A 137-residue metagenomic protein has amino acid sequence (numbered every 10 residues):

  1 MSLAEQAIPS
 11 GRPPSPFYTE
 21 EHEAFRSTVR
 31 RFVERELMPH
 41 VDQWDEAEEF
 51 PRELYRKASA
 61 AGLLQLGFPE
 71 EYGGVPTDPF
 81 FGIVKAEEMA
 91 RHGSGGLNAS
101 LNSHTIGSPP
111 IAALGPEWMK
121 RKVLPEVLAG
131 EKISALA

Functional and structural regions predicted by a protein language model:
M1-E21: Intrinsic disorder at enzyme termini
A7-P9, E34, L63-Q65: Short acidic (Asp/Glu) and glycine-rich catalytic loops that position anionic groups and cofactors
T19-H40: Mature N-terminal segment immediately following signal peptide/propeptide cleavage in secreted/periplasmic
A24, M38-A137: Glycine-rich flavin
